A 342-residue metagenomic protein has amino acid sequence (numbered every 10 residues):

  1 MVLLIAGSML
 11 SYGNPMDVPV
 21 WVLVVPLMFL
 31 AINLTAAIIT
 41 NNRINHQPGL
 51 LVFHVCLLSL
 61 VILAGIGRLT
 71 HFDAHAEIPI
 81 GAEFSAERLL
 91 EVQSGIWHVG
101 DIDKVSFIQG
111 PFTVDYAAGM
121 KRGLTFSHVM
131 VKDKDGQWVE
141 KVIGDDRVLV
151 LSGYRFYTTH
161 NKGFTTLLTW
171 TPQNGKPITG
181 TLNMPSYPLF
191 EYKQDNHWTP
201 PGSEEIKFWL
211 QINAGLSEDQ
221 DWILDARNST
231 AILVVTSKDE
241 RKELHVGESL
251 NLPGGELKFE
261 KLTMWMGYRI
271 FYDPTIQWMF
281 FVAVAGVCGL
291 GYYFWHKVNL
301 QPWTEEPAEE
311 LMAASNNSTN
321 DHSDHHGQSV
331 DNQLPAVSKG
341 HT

Functional and structural regions predicted by a protein language model:
M1-T342: Solvent-exposed, non-transmembrane regions of integral membrane proteins
